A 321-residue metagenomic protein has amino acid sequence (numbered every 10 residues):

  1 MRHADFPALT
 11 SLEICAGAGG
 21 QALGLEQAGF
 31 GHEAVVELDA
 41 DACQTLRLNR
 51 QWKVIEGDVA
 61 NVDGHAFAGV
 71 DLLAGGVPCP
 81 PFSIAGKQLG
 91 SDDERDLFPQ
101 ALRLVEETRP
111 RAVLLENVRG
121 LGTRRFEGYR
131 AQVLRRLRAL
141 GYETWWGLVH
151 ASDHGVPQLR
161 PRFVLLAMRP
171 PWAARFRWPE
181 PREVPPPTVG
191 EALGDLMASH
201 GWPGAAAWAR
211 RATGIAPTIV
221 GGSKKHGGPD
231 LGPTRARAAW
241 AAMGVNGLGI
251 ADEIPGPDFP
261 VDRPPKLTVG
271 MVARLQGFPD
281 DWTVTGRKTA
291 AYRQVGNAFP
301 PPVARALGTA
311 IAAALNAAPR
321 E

Functional and structural regions predicted by a protein language model:
R2-H3, V62-L72, V77-A242: Class I S-adenosyl-L-methionine
I14-A18: Class I SAM-dependent methyltransferase "Motif I" SAM/SAH-binding loop
H32-E33: Short beta-strand element of Class I
V36-D39, E116-N117: Conserved acidic E/D residue at the C-terminus of a beta-strand in Rossmann-like folds
A40-Q44: Short alpha-helix immediately C-terminal to the canonical SAM-binding loop
Q51-D58: Conserved SAM-binding strand-loop segment of SAM-dependent methyltransferases
M197-E321: C-terminal target-recognition/interaction regions appended to catalytic cores
